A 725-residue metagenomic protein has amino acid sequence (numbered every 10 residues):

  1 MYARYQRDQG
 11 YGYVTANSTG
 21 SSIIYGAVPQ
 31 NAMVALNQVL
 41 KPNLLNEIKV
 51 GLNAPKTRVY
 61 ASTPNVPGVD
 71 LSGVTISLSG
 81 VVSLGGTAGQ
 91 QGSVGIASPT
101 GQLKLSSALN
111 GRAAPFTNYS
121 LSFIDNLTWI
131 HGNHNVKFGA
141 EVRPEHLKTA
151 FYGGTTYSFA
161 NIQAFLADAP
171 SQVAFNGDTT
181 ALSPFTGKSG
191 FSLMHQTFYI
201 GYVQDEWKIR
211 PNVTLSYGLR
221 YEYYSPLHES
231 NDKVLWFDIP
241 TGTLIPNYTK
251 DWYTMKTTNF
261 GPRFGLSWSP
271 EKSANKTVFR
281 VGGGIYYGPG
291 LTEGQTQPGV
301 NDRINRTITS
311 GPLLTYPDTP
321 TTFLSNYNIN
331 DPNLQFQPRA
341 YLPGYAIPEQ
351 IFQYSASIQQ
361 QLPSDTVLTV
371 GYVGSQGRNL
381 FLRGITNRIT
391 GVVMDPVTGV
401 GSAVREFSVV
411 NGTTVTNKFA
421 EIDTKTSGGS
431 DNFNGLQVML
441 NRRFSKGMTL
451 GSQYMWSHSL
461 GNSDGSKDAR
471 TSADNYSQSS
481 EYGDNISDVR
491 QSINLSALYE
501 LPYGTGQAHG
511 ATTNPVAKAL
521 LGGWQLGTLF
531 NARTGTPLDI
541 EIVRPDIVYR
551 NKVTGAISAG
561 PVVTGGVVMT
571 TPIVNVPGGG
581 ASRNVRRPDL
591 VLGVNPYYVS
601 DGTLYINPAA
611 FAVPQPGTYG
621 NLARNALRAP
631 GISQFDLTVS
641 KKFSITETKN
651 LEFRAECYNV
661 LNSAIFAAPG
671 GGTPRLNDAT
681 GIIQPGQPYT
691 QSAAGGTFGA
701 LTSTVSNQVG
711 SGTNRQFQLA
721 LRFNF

Functional and structural regions predicted by a protein language model:
M1-L45, K49-V50, S120-S122, Q196-Y224 (+8 more regions): Surface-exposed extracellular loop regions of Gram-negative outer-membrane beta-barrel proteins
Y2-L52, K56, E229-F260, I389 (+5 more regions): Extended hydrophobic/aromatic segments used for targeting, binding, or gating
Y2-Q204, L244: Replace "related TpsB outer-membrane translocases also match" with "some related outer-membrane beta-barrels such as
D8, A16-I24, T63-V82, N118 (+9 more regions): Flexible, surface-exposed loop regions and adjacent strand-edge segments of Gram-negative outer-membrane beta-barrel
D8-N17, G26-V28, A97-A108, G177-F185 (+6 more regions): Flexible, solvent-exposed coil segments and beta strand-coil junctions, predominantly the extracellular/periplasmic
N17-S22, N31, A35, L109-A113 (+9 more regions): Extracellular loop and loop/strand-boundary signature of outer-membrane beta-barrel proteins
P67-T75, S79-L103, E229-K425, T554 (+3 more regions): Solvent-exposed loop/turn elements at secondary-structure boundaries
T128, H195, N212, Y224-P226 (+3 more regions): Short, solvent-exposed micro-motifs at the edges of structured domains
